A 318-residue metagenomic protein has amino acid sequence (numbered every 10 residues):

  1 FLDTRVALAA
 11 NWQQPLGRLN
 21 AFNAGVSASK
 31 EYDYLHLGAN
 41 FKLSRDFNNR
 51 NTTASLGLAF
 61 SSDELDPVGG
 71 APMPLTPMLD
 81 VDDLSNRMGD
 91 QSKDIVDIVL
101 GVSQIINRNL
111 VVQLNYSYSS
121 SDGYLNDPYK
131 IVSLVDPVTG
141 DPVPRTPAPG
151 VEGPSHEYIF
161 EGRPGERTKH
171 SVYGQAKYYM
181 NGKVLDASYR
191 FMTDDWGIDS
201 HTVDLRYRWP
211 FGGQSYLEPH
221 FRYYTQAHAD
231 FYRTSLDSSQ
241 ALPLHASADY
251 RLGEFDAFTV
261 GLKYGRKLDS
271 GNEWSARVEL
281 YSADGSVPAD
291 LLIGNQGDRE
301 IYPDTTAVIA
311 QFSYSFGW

Functional and structural regions predicted by a protein language model:
F1-L8, N51-L110, S119-D122, E218-R266 (+3 more regions): Outer-membrane beta-barrel translocator/channel fold
F1-P15, Q113, D122-D127, E161-K169: Outer-membrane beta-barrel initiation region
L2-L8, L35-A39, S92-I98, E166-V172 (+3 more regions): Residues that define the transmembrane beta-barrel architecture of outer-membrane proteins
V6, R18-F22, L37, R50-A54 (+9 more regions): Outer-envelope beta-barrel architecture signal
Q13, N23-S27, G38-N40, S55-S61 (+7 more regions): Transmembrane beta-strands of outer-membrane beta-barrel proteins
V26-Y32, R45-F47, F60-E64, Y118-D122 (+6 more regions): Transmembrane beta-strands of outer-membrane beta-barrel pores
S27, Y34-K42, D66-L75, L125-I131 (+4 more regions): Outer-membrane beta-barrel translocator domains and adjoining extracellular loop/strand segments of Gram-negative
L43, N109, Y264, D304-W318: Outer-membrane beta-barrel "beta-signal"
